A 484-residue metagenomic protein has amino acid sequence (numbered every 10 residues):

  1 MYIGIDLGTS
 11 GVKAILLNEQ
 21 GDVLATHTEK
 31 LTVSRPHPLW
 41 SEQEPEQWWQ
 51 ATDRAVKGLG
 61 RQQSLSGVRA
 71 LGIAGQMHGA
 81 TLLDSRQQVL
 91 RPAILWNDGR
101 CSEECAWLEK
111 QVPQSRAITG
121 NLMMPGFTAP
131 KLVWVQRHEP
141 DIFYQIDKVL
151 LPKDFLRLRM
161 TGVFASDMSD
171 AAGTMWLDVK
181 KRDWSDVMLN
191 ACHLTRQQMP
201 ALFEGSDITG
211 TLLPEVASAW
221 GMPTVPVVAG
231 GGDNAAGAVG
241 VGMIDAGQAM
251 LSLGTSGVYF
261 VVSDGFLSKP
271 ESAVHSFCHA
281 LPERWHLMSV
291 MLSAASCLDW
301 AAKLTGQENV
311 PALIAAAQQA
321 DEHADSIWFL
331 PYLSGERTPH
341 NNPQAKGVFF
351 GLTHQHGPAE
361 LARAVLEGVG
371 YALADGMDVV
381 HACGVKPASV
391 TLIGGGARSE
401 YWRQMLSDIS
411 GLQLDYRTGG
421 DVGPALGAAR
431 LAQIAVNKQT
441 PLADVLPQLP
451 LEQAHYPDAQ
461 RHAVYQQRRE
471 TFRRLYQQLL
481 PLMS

Functional and structural regions predicted by a protein language model:
M1-R91, A117, Q145, A217-A229 (+4 more regions): N-terminal glycine/serine-rich phosphate-binding loop of ATP-dependent small-molecule kinases, especially carbohydrate
I3-G4, S102, L108-L122, F127 (+4 more regions): Active-site core segments that coordinate phosphate-bearing ligands/cofactors across diverse enzyme families
E44, D98, D233: Short, conserved phosphate/pyrophosphate- and ester-handling motifs at nucleotide-, phospho-/glycolipid
K57-W96, N121-G126, R157-D178, A201-G205 (+1 more regions): Short beta-strand-loop/turn "lid" adjacent to the catalytic site in phosphate-handling enzymes
Q62-L65, A74, F143, R196 (+2 more regions): Alpha-helix termination/capping residues and helix-transition junctions
R116, D167-D170, R196: Short beta-strands and strand-loop turn motifs
C192-E204: A conserved helix-loop-beta module that forms one wall/lid of the active-site cleft in ATP-utilizing catalytic domains
